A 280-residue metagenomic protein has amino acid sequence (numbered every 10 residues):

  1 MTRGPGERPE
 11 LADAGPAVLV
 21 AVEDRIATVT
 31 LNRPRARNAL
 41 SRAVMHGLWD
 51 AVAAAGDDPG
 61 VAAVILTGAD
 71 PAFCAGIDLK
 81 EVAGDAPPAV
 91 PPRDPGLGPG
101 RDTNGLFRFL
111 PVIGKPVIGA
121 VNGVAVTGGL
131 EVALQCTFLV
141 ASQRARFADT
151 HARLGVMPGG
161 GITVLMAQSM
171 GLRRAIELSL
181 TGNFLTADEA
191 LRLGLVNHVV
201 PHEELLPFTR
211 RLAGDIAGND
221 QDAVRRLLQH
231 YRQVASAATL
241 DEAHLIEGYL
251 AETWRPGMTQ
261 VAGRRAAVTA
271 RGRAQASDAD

Functional and structural regions predicted by a protein language model:
M1-D24, G182-A187, P207, R211-D280: C-terminal alpha-helix plus adjacent terminal tail
M1-P71: Conserved CoA-thioester-binding segment of acyl-CoA-metabolizing enzymes
V29, L66, D78, V132-A133 (+4 more regions): Hydrophobic/aromatic residues within transmembrane alpha-helices of multi-pass small-molecule transporters
M45-W49, A53-G56, L79-N122, E247 (+2 more regions): An acidic, glycine-rich surface segment that forms the CoA-thioester-binding/catalytic face of crotonase-fold enzymes
P71-A75, V126, Y231-V234: Short, active-site-adjacent cap segments at secondary-structure transitions
G76, G100-N104, T127, F184: Glycine-rich phosphate-binding loop at the start of an alpha helix
L79, T103, T163, L172-A175 (+2 more regions): A general structural signal for well-ordered alpha-helical segments in protein cores
R108-D222: Crotonase-fold acyl-CoA enzyme core
